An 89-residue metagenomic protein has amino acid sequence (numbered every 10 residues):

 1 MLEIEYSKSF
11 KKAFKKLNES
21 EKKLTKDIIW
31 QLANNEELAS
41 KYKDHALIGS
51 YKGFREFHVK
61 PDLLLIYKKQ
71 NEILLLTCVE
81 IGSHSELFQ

Functional and structural regions predicted by a protein language model:
M1-I4, K8-S9, K15-K23, F57-L64 (+1 more regions): Enriched for short, Lys/Arg-rich terminal
T25-K26, D44: A general structural signal for well-ordered alpha-helical segments in protein cores
Q31-F57: A short, surface-exposed loop/turn module that caps and links secondary-structure elements
